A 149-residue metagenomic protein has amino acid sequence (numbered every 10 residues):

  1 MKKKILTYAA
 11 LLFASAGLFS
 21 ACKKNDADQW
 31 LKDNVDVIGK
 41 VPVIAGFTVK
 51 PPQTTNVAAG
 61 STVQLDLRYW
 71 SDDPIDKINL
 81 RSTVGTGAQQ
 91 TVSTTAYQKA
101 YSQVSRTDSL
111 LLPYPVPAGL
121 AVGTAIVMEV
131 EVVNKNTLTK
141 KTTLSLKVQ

Functional and structural regions predicted by a protein language model:
M1-K4, F19-S20, N79, G87-Q90: Compositionally biased, low-complexity segments enriched in small residues
K2-L6, S15-I44: Bacterial Sec-dependent N-terminal signal peptides
Y8, G17-F19, S82, A118: Functionally constrained cores in energy, signaling, and assembly domains
L31-Q149: First exposed extracellular module after export/assembly in secreted or surface-exposed proteins
